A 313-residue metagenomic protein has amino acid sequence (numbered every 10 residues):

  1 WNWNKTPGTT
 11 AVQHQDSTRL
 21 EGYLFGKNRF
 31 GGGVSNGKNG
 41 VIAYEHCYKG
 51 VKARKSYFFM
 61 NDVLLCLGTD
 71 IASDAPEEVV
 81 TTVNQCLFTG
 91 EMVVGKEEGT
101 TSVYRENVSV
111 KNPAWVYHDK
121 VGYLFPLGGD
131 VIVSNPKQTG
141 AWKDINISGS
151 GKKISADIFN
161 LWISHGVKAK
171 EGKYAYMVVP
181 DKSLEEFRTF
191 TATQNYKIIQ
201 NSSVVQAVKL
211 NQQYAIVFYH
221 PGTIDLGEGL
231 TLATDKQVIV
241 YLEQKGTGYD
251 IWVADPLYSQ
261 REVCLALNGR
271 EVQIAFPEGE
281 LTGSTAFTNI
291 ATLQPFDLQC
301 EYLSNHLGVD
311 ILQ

Functional and structural regions predicted by a protein language model:
W1-E45, L127, D157-F159, K170-L230: Catalytic cores of secreted or luminal carbohydrate-active enzymes
W1-S102, K120-V121: Catalytic and substrate-binding regions of extracellular carbohydrate-active enzymes, especially polysaccharide lyases
H46-T89, S164-K168, G172, V179-V205 (+3 more regions): Acidic, contiguous internal or C-terminal segments within carbohydrate-active enzymes that form a structured patch used
K55-F58, V121-P126, D130-N135, A141 (+3 more regions): Broad, structure-driven detector of short, well-ordered beta-strand segments within folded domains
V94-G95, N135-K137, F187-T189, C264: Short conserved micro-motifs at the rims of enzyme active sites and ligand-binding pockets
T100-N160, D225, Q273-F276: Trp/Gly-enriched beta-strand surface patches
L161-G166, T285-F287: Beta-strand-rich interaction surfaces with strong enrichment in secreted/lumenal proteins
V179-Q313: Non-catalytic terminal regions with compositionally biased, polar/charged low complexity
